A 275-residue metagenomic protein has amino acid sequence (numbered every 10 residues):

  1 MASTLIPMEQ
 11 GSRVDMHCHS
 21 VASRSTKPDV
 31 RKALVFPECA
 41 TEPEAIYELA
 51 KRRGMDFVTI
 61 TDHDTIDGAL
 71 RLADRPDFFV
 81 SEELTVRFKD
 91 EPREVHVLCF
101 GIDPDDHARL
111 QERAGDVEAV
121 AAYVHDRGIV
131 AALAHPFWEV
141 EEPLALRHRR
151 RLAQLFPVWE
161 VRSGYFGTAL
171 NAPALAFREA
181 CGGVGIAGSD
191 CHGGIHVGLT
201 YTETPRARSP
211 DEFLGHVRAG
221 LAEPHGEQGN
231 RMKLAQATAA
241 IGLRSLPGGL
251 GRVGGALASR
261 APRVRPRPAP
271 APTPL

Functional and structural regions predicted by a protein language model:
M1-F36, D67-D77, V86-H107, A122 (+1 more regions): Charged catalytic cores and adjacent phosphate/nucleic-acid-binding surfaces used for phosphate/nucleic-acid chemistry
M16, T61, E82, A134 (+1 more regions): Active-site flanking residues adjacent to catalytic metal/cofactor-binding acidic residues
A33-C39, E44-D64, I129-A132: Divalent metal-dependent hydrolysis catalytic cores, especially in the metallo-beta-lactamase
E42-P43, R113-V117, L144-A145, L170-N171: Amphipathic coiled-coil/heptad-repeat helices and related helical stalk/stem segments that mediate oligomerization
Y47, I66, E118-A121: Generic structural signal for well-ordered alpha-helices, preferentially at hydrophobic/aromatic core positions
R109-P143: Internal catalytic-core helix/loop-beta-alpha segment that presents or stabilizes conserved functional determinants
